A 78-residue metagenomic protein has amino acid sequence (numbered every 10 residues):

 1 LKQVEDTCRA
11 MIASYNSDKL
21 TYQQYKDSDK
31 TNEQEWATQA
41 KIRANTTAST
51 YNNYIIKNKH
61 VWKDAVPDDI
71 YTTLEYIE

Functional and structural regions predicted by a protein language model:
L1-Q24, E35-T38: Short, charge/polar-rich alpha-helical segments
Y22, K30-E78: Charged heptad-repeat coiled-coil "stalk" segments of single-pass membrane proteins that scaffold or bridge
D27: Alpha-helical and His/Cys-centered functional microenvironments
